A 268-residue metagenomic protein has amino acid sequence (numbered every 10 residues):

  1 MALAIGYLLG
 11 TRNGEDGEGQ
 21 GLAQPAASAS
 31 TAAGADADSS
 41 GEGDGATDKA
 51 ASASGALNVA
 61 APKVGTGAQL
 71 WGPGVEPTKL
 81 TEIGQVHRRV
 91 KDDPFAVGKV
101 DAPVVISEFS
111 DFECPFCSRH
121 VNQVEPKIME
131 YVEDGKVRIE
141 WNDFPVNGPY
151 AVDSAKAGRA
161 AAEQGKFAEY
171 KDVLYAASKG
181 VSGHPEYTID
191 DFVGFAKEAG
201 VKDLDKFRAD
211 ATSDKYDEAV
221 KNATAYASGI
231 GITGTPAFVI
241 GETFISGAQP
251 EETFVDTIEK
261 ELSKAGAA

Functional and structural regions predicted by a protein language model:
M1-N58, K197-A268: C-terminal cap of thioredoxin/glutaredoxin-like
D48-I83: N-proximal helix/coil linker or "cap" segments that precede and/or mark the start of modular domains
Q69-L70, Q123, K166, K202: Alpha-helical structural elements of signaling/regulatory helical domains
H87-P103: A short beta-strand-turn-helix
K91-P94, E125-P126, T224-Y226: A generic local structural motif
A102, S110-E113, S118-K197: Structural alpha/beta surface segment adjacent to cysteine/selenocysteine redox centers across thiol/disulfide enzymes
